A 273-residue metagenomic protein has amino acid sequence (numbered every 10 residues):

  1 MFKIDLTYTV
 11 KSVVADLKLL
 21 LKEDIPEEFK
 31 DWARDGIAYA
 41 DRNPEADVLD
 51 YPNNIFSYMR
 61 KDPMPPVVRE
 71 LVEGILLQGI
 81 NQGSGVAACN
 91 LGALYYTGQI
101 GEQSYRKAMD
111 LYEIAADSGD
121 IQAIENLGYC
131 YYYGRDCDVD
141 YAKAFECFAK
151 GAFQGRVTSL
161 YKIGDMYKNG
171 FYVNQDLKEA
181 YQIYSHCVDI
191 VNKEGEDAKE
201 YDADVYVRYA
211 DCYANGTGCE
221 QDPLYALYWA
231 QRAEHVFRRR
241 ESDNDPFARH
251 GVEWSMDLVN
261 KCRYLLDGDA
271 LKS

Functional and structural regions predicted by a protein language model:
P26-K30, D62-E70, Q103-Y105, D140-Y141 (+1 more regions): Helix-turn-helix repeat elements of alpha-solenoid scaffolds
G36, A40-V48, K61, Q82-G85 (+12 more regions): Short helix-capping/linker turns of helical repeat alpha-solenoids
A40, L94, C130, G151 (+4 more regions): TPR/TPR-like alpha-solenoid repeats
N54-K61, N90-T97, N126-Y133, L160-N169 (+2 more regions): Hydrophobic face of amphipathic alpha-helices that form TPR/SEL1-like repeat modules and related alpha-solenoid
R239-S273: Terminal, low-structured helical/coil segments at or just beyond the last alpha-helical repeat
